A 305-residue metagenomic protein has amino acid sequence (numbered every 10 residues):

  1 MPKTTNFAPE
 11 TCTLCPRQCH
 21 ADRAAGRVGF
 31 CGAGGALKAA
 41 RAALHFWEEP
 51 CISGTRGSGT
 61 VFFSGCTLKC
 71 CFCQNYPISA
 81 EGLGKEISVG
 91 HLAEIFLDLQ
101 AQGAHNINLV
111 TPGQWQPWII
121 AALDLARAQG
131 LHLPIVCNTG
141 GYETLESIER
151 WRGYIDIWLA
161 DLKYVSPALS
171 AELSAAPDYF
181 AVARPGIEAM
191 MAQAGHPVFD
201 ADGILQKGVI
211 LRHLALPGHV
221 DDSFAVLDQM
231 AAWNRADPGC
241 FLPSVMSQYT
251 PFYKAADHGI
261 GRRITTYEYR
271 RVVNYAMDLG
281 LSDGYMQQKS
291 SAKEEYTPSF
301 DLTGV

Functional and structural regions predicted by a protein language model:
M1-R27, H196-V305: Auxiliary Fe-S-binding modules of radical SAM enzymes
C31-G153, I157, S166-A168: Conserved Radical SAM active-site core
G59, I107, I135-C137, W158-A160 (+3 more regions): Hydrophobic faces of well-ordered beta-strands that scaffold small-molecule active sites in alpha/beta enzyme cores
S79, Q116, G141-T144, L162-F180 (+3 more regions): Conserved radical SAM core fold
I87, Q114, S174-V182, G218 (+1 more regions): Alpha-helix N-cap and loop-to-helix initiation/capping positions
L123-P134, P185-Q193, T266-V272: Alpha-helix-loop-beta-strand connector modules within alpha/beta enzyme cores
R152-L169, C240-Q248: Non-cysteine beta-strand/loop elements that form the S-adenosyl-L-methionine
A171-D202: Anionic-ligand binding region
